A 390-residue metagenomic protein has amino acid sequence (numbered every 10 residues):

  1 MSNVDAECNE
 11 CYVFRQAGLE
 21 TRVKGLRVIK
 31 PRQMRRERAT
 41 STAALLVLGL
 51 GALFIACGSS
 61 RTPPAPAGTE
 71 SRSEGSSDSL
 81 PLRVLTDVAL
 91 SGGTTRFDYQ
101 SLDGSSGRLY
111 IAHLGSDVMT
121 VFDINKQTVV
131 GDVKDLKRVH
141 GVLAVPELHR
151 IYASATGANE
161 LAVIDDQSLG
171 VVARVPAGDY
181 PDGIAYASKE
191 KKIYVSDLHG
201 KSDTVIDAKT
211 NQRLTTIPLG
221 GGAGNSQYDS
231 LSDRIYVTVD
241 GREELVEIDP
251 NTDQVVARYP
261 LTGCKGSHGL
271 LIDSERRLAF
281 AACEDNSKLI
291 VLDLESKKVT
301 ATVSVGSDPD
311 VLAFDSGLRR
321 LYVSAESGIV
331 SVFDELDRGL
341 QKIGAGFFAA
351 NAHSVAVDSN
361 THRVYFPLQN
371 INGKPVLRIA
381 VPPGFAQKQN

Functional and structural regions predicted by a protein language model:
M1-R38: N-terminal secretory signal peptides that target proteins for export/translocation
D5-N9, F54, L261: Mature extracytoplasmic/luminal segments of secretory-pathway proteins
G18, G25, G49-G51, G68 (+1 more regions): Residue-identity detector for glycine
A43-F54: Bacterial N-terminal signal peptides
C57-N390: Predominantly soluble domains enriched in secretory-pathway, periplasmic, or organellar proteins
